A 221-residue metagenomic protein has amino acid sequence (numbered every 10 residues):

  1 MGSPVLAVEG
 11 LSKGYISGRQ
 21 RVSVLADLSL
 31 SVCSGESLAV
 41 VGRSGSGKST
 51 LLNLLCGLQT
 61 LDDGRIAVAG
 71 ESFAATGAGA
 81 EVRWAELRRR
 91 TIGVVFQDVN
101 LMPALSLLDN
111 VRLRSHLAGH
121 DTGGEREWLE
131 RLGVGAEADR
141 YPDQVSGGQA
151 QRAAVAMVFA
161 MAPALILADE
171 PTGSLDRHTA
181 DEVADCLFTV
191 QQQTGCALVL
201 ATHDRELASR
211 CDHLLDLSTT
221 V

Functional and structural regions predicted by a protein language model:
R19, F73-G93: ABC ATPase NBD coupling module
C56: Helix-to-loop junction immediately C-terminal to a conserved catalytic motif
G64-A75: Conserved ABC transporter NBD signature motif
L105-R112: Short coil-to-helix segment of the ABC ATPase nucleotide-binding domain corresponding to the Q-loop/switch region
Y141-V145, Q149-Q151: Conserved ABC ATPase signature
A160-A164: A short, proline-enriched helix->beta-strand linker immediately N-terminal to the Walker B motif in ABC-type P-loop
I166-D169: Catalytic Walker B motif of ABC-type/P-loop ATPase nucleotide-binding domains
